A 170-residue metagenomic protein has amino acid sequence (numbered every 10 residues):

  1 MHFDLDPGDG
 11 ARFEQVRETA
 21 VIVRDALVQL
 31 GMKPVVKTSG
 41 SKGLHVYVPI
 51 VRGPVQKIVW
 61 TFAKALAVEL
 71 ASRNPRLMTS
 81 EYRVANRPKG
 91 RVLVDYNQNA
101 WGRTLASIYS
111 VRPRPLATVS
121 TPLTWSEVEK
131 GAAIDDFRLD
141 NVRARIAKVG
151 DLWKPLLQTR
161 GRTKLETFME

Functional and structural regions predicted by a protein language model:
M1, P7-F13, I22, Q29-L30 (+1 more regions): C-terminal accessory nucleic-acid interaction domains of nucleic acid-metabolism proteins
R17: Short, conserved active-site entrance elements at the starts or edges of catalytic domains
R24-T38: Active-site palm subdomain of RNA-directed nucleic acid polymerases
T38-V48: Short, conserved phosphate-binding/catalytic loop or strand-edge motifs used in phosphoryl-/nucleotidyl-transfer
Y47-V59: Catalytic palm subdomain of template-directed nucleic-acid polymerases, centered on the conserved carboxylate motif
